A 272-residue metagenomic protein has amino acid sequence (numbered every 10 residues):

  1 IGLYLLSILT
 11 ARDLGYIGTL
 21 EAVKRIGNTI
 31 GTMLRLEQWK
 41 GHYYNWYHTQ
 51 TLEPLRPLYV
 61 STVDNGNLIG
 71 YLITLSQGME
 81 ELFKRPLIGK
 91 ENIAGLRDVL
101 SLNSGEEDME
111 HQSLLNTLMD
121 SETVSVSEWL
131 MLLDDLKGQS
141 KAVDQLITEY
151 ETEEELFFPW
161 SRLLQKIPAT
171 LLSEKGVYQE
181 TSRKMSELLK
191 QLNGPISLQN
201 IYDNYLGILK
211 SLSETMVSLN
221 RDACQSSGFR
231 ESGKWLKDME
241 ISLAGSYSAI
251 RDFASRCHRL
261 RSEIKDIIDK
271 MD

Functional and structural regions predicted by a protein language model:
I1-D272: Acidic, mature catalytic/reactive cores of soluble proteins
